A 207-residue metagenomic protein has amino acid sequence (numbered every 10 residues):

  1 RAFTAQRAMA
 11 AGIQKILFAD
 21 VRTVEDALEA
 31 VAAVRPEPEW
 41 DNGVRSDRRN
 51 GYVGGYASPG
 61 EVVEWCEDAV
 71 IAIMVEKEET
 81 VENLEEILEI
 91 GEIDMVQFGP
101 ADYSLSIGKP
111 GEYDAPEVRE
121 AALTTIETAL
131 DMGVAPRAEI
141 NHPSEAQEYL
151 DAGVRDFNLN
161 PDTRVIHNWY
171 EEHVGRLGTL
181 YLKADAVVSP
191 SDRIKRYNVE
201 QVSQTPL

Functional and structural regions predicted by a protein language model:
R1, V34-V44, V63-C66, D114-R137 (+1 more regions): Alpha-helix-loop-beta-strand connector modules within alpha/beta enzyme cores
F3, A11-G91, D102, S191-I194: Conserved anion-binding
Q14-T23, A72-E76, Y113-P116, A135-N141 (+1 more regions): Catalytic beta/alpha-barrel core
K15-D26, V96-L105, R155-H173: Glycine-rich phosphate-binding active-site loops on the catalytic face of alpha/beta enzymes
V24-D41, P110, T163-V187: C-terminal helical cap(s) of enzyme catalytic domains, especially alpha/beta-barrels
I93, F98-R119: Glycine/Thr-rich beta-alpha phosphate-binding loop at enzyme active sites
D151-G153, F157, R164, E171-L207: Structured C-terminal cap/extension of enzyme domains
